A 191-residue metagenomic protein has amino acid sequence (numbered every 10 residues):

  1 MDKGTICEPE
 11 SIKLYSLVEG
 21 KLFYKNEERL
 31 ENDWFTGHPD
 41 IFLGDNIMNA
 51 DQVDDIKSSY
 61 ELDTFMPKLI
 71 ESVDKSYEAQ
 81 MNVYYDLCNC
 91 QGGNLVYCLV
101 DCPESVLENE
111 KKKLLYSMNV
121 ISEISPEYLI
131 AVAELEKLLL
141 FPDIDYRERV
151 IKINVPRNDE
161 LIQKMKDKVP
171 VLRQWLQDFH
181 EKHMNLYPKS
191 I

Functional and structural regions predicted by a protein language model:
M1-I191: Accessory terminal regions of nucleic-acid processing enzymes
